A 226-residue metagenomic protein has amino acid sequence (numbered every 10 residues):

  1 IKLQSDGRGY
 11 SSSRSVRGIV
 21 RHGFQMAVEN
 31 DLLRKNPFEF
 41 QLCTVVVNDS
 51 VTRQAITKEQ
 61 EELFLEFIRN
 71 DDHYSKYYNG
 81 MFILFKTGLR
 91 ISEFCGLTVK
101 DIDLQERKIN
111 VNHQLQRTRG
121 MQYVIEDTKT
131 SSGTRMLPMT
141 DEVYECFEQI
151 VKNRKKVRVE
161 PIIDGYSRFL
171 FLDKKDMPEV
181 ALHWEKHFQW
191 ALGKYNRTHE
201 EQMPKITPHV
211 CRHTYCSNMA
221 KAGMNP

Functional and structural regions predicted by a protein language model:
I1, R34-K35, P208-H209: A Lys/Arg-rich helix-loop hairpin that forms a DNA/phosphate-binding surface
I1-V28, F40-L42, R168-L170, E185 (+1 more regions): Short, Lys/Arg-enriched alpha-helical recognition elements, typified by the DNA-recognition helix
D6, Y10, E66-Y77, T87 (+3 more regions): Short, basic (Lys/Arg/His-rich) helix/loop patches that form interaction surfaces in the mid-to-C-terminal regions
Y10, R14-G18, E29, L33-L97 (+4 more regions): Basic, Lys/Arg- and aromatic-enriched nucleic-acid-binding interface segment
G18, H22, E66, D141 (+4 more regions): Generic recognition of well-ordered alpha-helical segments within structured catalytic/regulatory domains
Q25-R34, Q149-K152: Arg/Lys-rich amphipathic alpha helix in sigma70-family domain 2
L42-C43, G96-K155, I162: Conserved tyrosine-mediated DNA breakage-rejoining catalytic core shared by Y-recombinases
